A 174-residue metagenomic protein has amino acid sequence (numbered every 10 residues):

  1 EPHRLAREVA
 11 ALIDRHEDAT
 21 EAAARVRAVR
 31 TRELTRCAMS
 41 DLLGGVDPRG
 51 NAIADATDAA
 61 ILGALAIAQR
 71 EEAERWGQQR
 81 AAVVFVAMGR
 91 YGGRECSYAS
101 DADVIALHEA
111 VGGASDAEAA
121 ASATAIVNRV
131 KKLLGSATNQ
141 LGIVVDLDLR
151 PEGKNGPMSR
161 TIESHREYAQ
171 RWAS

Functional and structural regions predicted by a protein language model:
E1-S174: A nucleotide- and high-energy phosphate-metabolite-utilizing enzyme signature
